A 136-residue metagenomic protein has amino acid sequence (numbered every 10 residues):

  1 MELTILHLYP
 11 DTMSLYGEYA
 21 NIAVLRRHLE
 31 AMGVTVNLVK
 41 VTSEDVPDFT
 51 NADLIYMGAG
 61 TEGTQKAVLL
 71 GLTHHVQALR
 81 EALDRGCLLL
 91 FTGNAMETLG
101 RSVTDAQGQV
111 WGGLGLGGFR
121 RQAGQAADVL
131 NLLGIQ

Functional and structural regions predicted by a protein language model:
M1-D84, Q122: N-terminal beta1-alpha1 cap of cysteine-dependent amidohydrolase-like domains
E62-L133: Cysteine-nucleophile active-site neighborhood
Q136: Conserved anion/nucleotide-ligand pocket segment
